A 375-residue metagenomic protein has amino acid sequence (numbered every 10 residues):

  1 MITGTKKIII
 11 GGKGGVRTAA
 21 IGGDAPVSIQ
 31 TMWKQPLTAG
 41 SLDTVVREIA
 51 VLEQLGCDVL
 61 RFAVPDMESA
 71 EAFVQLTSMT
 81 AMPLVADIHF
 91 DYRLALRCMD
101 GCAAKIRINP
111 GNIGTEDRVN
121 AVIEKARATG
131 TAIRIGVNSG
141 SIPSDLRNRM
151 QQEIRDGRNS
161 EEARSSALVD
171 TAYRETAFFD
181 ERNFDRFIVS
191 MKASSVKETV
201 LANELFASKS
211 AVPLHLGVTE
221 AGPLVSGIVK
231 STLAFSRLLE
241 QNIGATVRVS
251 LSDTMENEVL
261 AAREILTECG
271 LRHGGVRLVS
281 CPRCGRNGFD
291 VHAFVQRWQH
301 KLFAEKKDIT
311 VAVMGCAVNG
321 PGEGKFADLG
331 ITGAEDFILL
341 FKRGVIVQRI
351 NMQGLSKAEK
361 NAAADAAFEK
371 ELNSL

Functional and structural regions predicted by a protein language model:
M1-M32, A39, R127, H300: N-terminal amphipathic alpha-helix/helix-capping segment at the start of soluble metabolic enzymes
G23-T44, A63-P65, M82-F90, G111 (+2 more regions): Active-site mouth loops of central-metabolism enzymes
M32-G40, E53-T77, P110-T115, F187-V196: Glycine-rich, proline-tolerant flexible connector loops at the mouths of alpha/beta enzymes
V46-L52, R61-G101: N-terminal active-site wall of soluble small-molecule enzyme domains
G56, M79-M82, M99-I106, R127-G130 (+4 more regions): Glycine-enriched alpha-helix->loop->beta-strand junction motifs that scaffold or abut catalytic
C57-D58, C102-E116, V218-T219, Q241-M255 (+1 more regions): Glycine-rich phosphate-binding active-site loops on the catalytic face of alpha/beta enzymes
R93-R134: Hydrophobic or amphipathic alpha-helical targeting/insertion segments
I123, R134, N138, L146-A304 (+1 more regions): Catalytic alpha/beta core domains of metabolic enzymes, predominantly
